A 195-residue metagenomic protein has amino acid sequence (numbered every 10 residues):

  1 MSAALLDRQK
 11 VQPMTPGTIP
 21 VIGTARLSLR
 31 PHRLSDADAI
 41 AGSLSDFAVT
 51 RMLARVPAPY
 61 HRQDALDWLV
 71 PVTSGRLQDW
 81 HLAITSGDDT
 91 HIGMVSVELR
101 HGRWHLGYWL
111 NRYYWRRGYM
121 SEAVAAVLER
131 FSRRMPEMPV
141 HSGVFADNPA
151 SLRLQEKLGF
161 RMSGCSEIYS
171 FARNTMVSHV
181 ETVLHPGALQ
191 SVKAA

Functional and structural regions predicted by a protein language model:
M1-F47, R51, A83-A195: Acyl-donor (CoA/ACP) binding surface of acyl/acetyltransferases
A48-V70: Conserved GNAT-fold acetyl-CoA-binding loop/helix
V49-T50, P59, G75-Q78, E137: A general structural signal for well-ordered secondary-structure junctions
Y60-H61, T73, R134, R153: Intrinsically disordered, low-complexity regions enriched in Ser/Pro/Gly/Gln/His and often acidic
V70-A83: A short helix-loop-beta-strand connector motif used in the catalytic cores of GNAT acetyltransferases and, in some
